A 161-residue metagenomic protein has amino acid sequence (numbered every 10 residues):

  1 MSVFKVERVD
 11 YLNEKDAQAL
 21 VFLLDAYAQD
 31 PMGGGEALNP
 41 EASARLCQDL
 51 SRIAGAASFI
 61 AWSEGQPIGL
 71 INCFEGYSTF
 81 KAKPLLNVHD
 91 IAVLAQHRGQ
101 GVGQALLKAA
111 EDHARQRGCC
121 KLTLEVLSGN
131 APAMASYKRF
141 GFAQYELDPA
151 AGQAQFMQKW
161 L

Functional and structural regions predicted by a protein language model:
V3-K83, H89, K108, L147-A150 (+1 more regions): Acetyl-CoA-dependent GNAT
V3-L12, F22, G118-L161: C-terminal "cap" of GNAT-fold acetyltransferases
A26, D30, T79, G99 (+2 more regions): Conserved amphipathic alpha-helical interaction elements at protein-protein interfaces in regulatory, energy-coupling
G76-S78, Q96, G129-A131: Short coil/turn motifs at secondary-structure junctions
P84, Q100, Q116-C120: Short coil/turn segments at alpha/beta junctions that flank glycine-rich nucleotide-binding fingerprints
H89, L94, R98, L127: Residue-level recognition of the GNAT/N-acetyltransferase active site
V93, G99-D112, A135, R139: Conserved acetyl-CoA-binding loop-helix of GNAT-fold acetyltransferases
